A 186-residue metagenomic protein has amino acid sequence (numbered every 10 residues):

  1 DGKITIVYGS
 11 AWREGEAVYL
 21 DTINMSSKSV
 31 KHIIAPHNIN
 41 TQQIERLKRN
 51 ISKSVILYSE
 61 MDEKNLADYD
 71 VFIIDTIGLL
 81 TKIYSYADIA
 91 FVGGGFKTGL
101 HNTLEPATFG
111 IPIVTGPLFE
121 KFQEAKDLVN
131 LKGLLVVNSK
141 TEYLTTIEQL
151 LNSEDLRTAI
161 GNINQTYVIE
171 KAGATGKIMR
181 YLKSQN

Functional and structural regions predicted by a protein language model:
D1-N186: Nucleotide-activated sugar donor-binding and catalytic core shared by glycosyltransferases and related lipid-linked
